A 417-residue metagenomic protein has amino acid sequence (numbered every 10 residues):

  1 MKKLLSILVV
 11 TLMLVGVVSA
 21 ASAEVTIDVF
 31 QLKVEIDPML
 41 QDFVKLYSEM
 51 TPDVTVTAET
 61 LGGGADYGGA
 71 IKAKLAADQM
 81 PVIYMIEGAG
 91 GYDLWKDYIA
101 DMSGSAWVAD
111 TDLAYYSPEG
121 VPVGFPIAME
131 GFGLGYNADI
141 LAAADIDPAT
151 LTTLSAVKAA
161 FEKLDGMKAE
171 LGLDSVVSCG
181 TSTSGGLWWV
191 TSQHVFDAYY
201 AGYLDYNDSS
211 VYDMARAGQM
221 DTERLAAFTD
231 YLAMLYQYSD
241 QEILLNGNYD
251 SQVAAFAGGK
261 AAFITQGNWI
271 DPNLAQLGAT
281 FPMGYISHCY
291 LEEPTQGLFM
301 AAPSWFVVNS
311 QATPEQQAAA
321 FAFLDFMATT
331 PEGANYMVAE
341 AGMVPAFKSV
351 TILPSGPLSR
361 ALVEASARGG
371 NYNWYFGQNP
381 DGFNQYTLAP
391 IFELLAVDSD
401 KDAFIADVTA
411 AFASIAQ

Functional and structural regions predicted by a protein language model:
S19-G91, W107, A279, E292-E293 (+3 more regions): Conserved N-terminal structural module of periplasmic/extracytoplasmic solute-binding proteins
F30, A227-Q316: Extracytoplasmic/periplasmic substrate-binding proteins
E49-M50, T55-T57, A77, A143-A144 (+1 more regions): Extracytoplasmic/periplasmic substrate-recognition and gating elements
I86-G135, A142, G284-I286: Hinge/lid segment of periplasmic solute-binding proteins
A100-A114, V176, T181, A198-A227 (+4 more regions): Short, solvent-exposed loop/beta-turn-alpha elements that line the ligand-binding surface or hinge of extracytoplasmic
F125, F132, K158-M214, A261: Extracytoplasmic/periplasmic solute-binding protein
F161-D165, D208-L245: Glycine-centered hinge/linker elements that transmit conformational signals in sensory and ligand-binding systems
F299-M300, F306, A339-A346, R360-Q417: C-terminal capping/gating helix-and-loop segments adjacent to ligand/active sites or protein-protein/ligand interfaces
